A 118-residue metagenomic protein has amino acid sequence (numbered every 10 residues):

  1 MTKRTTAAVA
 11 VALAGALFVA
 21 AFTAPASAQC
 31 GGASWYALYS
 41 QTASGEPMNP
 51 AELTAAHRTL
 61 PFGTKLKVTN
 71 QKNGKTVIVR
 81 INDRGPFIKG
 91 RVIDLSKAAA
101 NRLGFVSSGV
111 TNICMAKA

Functional and structural regions predicted by a protein language model:
T2-A118: Secreted/periplasmic proteins
